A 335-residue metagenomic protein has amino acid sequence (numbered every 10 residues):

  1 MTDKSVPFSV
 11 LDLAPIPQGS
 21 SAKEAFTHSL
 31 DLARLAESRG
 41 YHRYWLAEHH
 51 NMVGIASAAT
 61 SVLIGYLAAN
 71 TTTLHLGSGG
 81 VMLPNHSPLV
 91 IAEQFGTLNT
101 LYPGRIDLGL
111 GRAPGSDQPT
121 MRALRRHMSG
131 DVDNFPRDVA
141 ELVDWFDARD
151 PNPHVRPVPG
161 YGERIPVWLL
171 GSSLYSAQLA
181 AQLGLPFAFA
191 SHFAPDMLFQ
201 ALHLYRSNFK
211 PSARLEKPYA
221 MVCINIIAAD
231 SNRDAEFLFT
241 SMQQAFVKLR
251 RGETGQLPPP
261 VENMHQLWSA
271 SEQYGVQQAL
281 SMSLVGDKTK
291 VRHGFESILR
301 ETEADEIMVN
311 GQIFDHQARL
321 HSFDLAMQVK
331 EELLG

Functional and structural regions predicted by a protein language model:
M1-T71: N-terminal beta1-alpha1-beta2 module of alpha/beta enzyme domains
T2-K4, E37, I64-T72, N99-R105 (+3 more regions): Acidic (Asp/Glu)-rich catalytic clusters
P7, L11-A22, P84-D147, F187: Flexible, glycine-rich active-site loops centered on histidine and acidic residues that chelate a metal or position
F8, A36, G40, E48 (+6 more regions): Conserved, mostly hydrophobic/aromatic
F8-D12, Y44-L46, L76-S78, I106-L110 (+4 more regions): Hydrophobic faces of well-ordered beta-strands that scaffold small-molecule active sites in alpha/beta enzyme cores
D12-T27, V81-L89, Y161-G171, A279-K288: Active-site mouth loops of central-metabolism enzymes
M128-R156, M197-E303, E331-L334: An alpha-helical appendage that flanks or caps ligand/catalytic pockets
A177, A181-D196, A201-L202: A conserved active-site cap/scaffold subdomain adjacent to cofactor or substrate pockets
